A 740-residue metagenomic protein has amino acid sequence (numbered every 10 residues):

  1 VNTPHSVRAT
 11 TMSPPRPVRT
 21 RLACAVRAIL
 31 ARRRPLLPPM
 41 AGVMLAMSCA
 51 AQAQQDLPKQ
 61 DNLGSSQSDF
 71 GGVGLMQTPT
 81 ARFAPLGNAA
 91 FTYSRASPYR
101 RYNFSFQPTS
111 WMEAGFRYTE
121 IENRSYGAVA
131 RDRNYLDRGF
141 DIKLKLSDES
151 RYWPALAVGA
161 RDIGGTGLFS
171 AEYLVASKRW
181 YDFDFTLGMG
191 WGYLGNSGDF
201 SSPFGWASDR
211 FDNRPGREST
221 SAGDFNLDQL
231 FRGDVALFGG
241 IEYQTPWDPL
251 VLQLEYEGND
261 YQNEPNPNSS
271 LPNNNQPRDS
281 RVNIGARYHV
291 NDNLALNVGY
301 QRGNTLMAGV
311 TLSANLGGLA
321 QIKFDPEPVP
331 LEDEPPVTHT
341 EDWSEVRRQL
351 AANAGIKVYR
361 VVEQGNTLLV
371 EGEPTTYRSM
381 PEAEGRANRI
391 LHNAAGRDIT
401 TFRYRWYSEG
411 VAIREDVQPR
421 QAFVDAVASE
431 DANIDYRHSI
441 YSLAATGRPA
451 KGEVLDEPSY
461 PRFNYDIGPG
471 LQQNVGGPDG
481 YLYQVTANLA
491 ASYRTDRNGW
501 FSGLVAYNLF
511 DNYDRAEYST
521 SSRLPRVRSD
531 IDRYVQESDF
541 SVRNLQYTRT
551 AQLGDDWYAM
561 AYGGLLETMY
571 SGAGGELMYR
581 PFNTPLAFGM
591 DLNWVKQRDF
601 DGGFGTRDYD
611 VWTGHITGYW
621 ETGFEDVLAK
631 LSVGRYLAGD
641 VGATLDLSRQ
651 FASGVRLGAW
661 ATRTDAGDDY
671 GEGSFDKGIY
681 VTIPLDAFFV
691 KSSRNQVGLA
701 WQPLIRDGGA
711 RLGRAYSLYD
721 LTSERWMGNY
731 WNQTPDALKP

Functional and structural regions predicted by a protein language model:
A46-A50: N-terminal signal peptide c-region/cleavage motif recognized by signal peptidases
A53-L168, W180-Y181, Y193, F225 (+11 more regions): Transmembrane beta-barrel domains of Gram-negative outer membranes and organellar outer membranes
Q54-S105, G317-Y547, A551, R607-D608 (+1 more regions): Outer-membrane beta-barrel initiation region
L57, F116-D141, K145, G159-L174 (+9 more regions): Outer-membrane beta-barrel translocator/channel fold
Q77, A90, R101, G139-D141 (+11 more regions): Membrane-embedded beta-strand positions in outer-membrane beta-barrel channels/transporters
P85-A89, R100, S110-M112, R138 (+17 more regions): Outer-envelope beta-barrel architecture signal
A90-T92, N103, E113-G115, A155-G159 (+19 more regions): Residue-level detector of the transmembrane beta-barrel scaffold of outer-membrane proteins
P108-S110, K143-S150, W180-D182, Y243-W247 (+9 more regions): Outer-membrane beta-barrel proteins
